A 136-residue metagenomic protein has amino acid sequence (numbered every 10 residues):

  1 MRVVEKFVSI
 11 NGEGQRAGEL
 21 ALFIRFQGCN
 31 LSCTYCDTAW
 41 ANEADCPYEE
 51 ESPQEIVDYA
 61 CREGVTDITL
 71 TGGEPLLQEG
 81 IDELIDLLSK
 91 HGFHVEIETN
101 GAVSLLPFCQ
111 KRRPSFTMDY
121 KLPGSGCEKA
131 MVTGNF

Functional and structural regions predicted by a protein language model:
R2-E55, E63: Canonical Radical SAM [4Fe-4S] cluster-binding loop centered on the CxxxCxxC motif and its immediate flanking residues
F23-R25, T69, E96-E98: Short, conserved beta-strand segments within well-ordered enzyme catalytic domains that often line or immediately flank
V57, L76-F136: Conserved AdoMet/S-adenosylmethionine-binding subsite of the radical SAM
T66: Short acidic/polar active-site loop segments enriched in Thr and Asp
T71-G73: Active-site beta-strand/loop signature of hydrolases that rely on acidic residues for catalysis
